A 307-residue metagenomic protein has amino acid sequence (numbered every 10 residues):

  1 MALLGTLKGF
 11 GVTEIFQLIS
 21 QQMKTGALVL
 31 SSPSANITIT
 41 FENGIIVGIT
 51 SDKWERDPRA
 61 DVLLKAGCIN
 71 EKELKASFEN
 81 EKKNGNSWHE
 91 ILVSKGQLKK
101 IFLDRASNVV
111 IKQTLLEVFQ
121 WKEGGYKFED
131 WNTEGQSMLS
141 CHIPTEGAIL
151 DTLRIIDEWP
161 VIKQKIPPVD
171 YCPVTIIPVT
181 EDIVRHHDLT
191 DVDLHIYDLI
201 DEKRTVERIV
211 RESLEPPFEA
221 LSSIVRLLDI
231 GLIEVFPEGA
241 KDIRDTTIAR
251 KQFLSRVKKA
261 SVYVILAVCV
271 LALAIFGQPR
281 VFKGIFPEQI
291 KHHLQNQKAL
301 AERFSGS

Functional and structural regions predicted by a protein language model:
M1-S307: Acidic, Ser/Thr/Pro-enriched low-complexity segments and adjacent helix/loop capping patches that create flexible
